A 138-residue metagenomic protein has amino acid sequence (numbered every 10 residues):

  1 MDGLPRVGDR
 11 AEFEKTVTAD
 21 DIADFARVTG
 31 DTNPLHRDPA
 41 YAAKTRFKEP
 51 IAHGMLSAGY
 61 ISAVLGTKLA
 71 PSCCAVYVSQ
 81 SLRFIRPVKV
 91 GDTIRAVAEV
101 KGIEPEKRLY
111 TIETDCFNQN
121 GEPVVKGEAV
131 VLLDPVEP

Functional and structural regions predicted by a protein language model:
M1-A52: Catalytic strand-loop segment that frames the active site of acyl-thioester-processing enzymes
M1-V7, V88-P138: HotDog/MaoC-like acyl-thioester-processing domains
V7-D9, F13, D21, D31 (+3 more regions): A generic structural signal for short beta-strands and their flanking turns/coil linkers
E12-T16, R83, E99, V130-L132: Generic structural detector for well-ordered beta-strands
R27-D31, G66-A70, Q119: Short, intrinsically disordered, mixed-charge
A43-A52, A58-V97: Hydrophobic beta-strand-centered segment that forms part of the acyl-chain substrate-binding groove
